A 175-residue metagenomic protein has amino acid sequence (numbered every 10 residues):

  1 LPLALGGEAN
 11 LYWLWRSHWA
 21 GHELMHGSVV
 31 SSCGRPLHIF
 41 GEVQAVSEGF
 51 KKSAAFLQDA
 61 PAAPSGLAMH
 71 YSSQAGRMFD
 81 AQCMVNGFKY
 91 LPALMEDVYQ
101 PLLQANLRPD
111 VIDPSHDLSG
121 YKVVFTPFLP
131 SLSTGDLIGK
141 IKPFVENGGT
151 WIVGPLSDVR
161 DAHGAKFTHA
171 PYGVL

Functional and structural regions predicted by a protein language model:
L1-L175: Carbohydrate-binding surfaces of carbohydrate-active enzymes
